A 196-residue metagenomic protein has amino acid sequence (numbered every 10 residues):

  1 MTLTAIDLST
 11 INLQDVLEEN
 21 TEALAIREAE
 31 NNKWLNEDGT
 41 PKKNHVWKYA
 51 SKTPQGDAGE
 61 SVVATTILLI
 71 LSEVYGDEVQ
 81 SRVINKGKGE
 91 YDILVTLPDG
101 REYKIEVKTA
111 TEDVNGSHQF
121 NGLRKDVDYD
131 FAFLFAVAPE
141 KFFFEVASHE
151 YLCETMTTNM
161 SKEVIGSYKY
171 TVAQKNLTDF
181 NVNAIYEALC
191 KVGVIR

Functional and structural regions predicted by a protein language model:
M1-Y103, V107-R196: Nucleic-acid endonuclease domains
